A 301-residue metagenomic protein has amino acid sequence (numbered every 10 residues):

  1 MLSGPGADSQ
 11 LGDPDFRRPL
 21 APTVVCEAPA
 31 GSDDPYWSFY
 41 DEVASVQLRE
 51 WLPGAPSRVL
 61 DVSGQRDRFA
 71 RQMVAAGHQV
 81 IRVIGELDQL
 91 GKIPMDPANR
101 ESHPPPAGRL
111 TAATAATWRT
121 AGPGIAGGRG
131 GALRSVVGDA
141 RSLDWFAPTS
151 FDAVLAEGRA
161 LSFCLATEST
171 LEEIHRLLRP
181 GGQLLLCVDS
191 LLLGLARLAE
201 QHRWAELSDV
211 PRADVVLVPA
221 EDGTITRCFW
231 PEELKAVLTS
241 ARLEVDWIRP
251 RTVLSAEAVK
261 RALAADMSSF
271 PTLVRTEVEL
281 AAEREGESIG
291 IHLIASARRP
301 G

Functional and structural regions predicted by a protein language model:
L2-S57, R68-A75, V259: Conserved class I S-adenosyl-L-methionine
L60, R66-L143: Class I SAM-dependent methyltransferase SAM/SAH-binding core
R141-V154: A short acidic, Gly/Pro-enriched loop at the edge of an enzyme's catalytic core that lines a small-molecule cofactor
D152-A166: A short SAM/SAH-binding and catalytic strip from SAM-dependent methyltransferases
E168-Q183: A short glycine-rich, Lys/Arg-flanked "PGG" loop and its adjoining helix->strand segment in the class I
Q183-A213: Conserved class I S-adenosyl-L-methionine
G223-R242, I248: Short alpha-helix
A236, D246-G301: A C-terminal cap/extension of S-adenosyl-L-methionine-dependent methyltransferases that defines the acceptor-substrate
